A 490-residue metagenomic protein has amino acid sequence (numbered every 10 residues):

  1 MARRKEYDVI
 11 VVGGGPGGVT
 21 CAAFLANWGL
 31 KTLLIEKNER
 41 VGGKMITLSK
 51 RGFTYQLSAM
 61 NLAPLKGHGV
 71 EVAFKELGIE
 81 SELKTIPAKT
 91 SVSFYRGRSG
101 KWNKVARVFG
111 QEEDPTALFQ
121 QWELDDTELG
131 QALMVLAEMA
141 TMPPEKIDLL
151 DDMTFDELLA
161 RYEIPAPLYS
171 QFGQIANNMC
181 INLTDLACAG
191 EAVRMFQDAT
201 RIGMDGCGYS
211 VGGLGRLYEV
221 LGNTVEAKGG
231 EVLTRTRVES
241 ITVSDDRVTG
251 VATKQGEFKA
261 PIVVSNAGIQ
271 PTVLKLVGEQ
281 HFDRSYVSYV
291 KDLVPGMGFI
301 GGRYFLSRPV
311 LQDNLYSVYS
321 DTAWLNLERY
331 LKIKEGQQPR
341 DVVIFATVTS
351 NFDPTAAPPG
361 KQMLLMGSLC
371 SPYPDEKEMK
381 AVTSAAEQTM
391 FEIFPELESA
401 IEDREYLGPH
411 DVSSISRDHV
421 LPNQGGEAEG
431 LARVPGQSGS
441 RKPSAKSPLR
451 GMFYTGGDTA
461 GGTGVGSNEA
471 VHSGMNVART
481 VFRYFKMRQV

Functional and structural regions predicted by a protein language model:
Y7-L34: N-terminal Rossmann-like FAD-binding beta1-loop-alpha1 element of flavoenzymes
N27-R51: Glycine-rich FAD pyrophosphate-binding loop
F53-Q131: Dinucleotide-binding Rossmann-like beta1-alpha1 core, especially the glycine-rich loop that anchors the ADP
G97-G190: Rossmann-like flavin
Q174-L183, F345, E396-G461: A glycine-rich dinucleotide-binding beta-alpha-beta segment and adjacent secondary-structure elements that constitute
D198-V248: Helical element adjacent to the flavin cofactor pocket in flavoenzyme catalytic cores
R237-A357: Mid-domain catalytic core of redox enzymes that form a hydrophobic substrate pocket/lid adjacent to a catalytic redox
S307-S414: C-terminal segments that line or cap access tunnels to active or ligand-binding sites in enzymes and enzyme-associated
